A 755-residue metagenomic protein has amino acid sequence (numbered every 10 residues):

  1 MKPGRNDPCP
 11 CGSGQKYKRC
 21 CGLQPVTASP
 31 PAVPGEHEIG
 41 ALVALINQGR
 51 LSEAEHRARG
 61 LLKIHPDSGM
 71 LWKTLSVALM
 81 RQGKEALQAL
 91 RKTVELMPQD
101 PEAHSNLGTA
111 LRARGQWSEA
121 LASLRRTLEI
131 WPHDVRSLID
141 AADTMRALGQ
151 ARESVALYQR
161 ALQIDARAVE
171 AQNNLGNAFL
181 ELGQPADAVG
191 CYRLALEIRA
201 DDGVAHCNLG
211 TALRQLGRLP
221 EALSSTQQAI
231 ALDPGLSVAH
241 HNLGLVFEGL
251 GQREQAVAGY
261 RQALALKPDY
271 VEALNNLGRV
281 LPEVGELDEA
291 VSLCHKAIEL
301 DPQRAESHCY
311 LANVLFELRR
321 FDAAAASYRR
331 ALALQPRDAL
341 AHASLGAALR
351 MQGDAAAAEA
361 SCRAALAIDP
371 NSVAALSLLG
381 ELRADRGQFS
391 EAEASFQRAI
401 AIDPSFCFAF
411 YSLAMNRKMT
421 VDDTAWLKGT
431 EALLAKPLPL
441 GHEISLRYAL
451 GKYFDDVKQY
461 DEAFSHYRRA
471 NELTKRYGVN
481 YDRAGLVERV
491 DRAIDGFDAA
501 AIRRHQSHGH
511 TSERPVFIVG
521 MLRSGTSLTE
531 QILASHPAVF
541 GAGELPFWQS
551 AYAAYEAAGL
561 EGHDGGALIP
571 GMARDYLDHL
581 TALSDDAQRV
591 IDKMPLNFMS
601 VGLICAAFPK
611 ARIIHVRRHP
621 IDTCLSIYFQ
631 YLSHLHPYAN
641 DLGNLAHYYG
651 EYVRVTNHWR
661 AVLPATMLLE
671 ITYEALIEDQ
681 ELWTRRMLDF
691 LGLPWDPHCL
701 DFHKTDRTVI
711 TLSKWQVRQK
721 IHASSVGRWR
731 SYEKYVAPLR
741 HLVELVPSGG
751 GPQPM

Functional and structural regions predicted by a protein language model:
V43, K73-M80, E102-A113, R136-A147 (+10 more regions): Conserved alpha-helical positions within TPR/SEL1-like repeat arrays
I64, L96, I130, I164 (+9 more regions): Structural marker of alpha-solenoid helical repeat scaffolds
S395, A414, L427-L438, L446-P515 (+3 more regions): PAPS-dependent sulfotransferases, especially Golgi type II membrane carbohydrate sulfotransferases
H508-A606: Phosphate-binding active sites in nucleotide-utilizing proteins
I604-S626: Conserved phosphate-donor/acceptor-positioning beta-strand/loop module used by diverse small-molecule
